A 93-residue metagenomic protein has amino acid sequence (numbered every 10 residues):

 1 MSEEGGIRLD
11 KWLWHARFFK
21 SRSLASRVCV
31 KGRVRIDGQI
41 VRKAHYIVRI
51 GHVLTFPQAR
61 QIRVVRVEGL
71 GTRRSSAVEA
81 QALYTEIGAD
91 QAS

Functional and structural regions predicted by a protein language model:
S2-K11, H15, S23, R27 (+1 more regions): Strongly charged
G32: Glycine-centered, phosphate/nucleic-acid-interacting loop/turn motifs that mediate DNA/RNA or nucleotide
